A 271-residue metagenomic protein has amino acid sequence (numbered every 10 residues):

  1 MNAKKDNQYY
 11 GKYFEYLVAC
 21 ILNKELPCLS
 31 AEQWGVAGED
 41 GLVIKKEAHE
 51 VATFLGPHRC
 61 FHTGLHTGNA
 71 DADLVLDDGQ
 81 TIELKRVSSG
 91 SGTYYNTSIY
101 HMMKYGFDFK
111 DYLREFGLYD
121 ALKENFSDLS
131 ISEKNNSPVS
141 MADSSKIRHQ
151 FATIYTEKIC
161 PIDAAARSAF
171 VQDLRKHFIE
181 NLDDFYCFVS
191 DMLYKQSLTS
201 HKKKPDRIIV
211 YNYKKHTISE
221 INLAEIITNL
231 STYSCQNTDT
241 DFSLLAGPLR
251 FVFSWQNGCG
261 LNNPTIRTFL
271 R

Functional and structural regions predicted by a protein language model:
M1-A72, L76-Q80, K85-R271: Short, positively charged
